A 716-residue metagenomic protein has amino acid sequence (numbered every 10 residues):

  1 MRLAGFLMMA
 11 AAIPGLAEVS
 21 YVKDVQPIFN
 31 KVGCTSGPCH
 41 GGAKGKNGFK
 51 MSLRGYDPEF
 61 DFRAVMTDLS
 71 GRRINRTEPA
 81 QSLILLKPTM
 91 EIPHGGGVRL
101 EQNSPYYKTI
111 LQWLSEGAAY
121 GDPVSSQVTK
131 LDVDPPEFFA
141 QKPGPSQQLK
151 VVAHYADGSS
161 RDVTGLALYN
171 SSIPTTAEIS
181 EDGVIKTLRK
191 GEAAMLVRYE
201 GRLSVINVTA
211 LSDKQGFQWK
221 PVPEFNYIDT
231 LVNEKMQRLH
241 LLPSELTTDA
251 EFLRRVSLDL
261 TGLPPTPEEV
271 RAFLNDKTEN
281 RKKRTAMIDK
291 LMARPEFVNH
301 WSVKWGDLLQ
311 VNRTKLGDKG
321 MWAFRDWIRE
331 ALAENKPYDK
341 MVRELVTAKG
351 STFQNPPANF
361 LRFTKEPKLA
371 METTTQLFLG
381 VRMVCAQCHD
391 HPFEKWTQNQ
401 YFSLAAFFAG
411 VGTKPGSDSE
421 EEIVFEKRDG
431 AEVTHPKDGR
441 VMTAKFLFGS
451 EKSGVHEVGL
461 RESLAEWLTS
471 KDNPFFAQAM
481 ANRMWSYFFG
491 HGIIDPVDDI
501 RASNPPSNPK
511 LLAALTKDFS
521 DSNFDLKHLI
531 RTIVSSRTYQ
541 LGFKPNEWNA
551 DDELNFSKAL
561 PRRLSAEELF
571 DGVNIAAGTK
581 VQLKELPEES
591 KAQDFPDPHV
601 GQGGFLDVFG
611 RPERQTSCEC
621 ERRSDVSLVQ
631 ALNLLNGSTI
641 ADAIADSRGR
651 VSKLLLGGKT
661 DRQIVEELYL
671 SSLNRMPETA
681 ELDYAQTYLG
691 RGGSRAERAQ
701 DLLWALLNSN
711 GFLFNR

Functional and structural regions predicted by a protein language model:
M1-M9: Sec-dependent signal peptide recognition, specifically the positively charged N-region followed immediately by
L16-Y107, V124-V152, S160-F225, R254-R255 (+7 more regions): Solvent-exposed helix-loop boundary motif
N30-L53, Q112, E116-P123, R382-T397 (+2 more regions): Periplasmic/extracellular electron-transfer cofactor-ligation site, primarily the c-type cytochrome heme-c attachment
G71, G95-L100, K315, A559-L560 (+1 more regions): Active-site rim elements
L100-Y120, V629-N636, I640, I644-A645: Catalytic cores of secreted or luminal carbohydrate-active enzymes
K220-E296, K304-K584, C620-E621, A641-A699 (+2 more regions): Primarily short, surface-exposed interaction patches in extracytoplasmic proteins
A577, K584-L586, K591-P596, G604-L628 (+1 more regions): Long, His/Glu/Asp-enriched segments that create or flank divalent metal/ion-associated functional microenvironments
